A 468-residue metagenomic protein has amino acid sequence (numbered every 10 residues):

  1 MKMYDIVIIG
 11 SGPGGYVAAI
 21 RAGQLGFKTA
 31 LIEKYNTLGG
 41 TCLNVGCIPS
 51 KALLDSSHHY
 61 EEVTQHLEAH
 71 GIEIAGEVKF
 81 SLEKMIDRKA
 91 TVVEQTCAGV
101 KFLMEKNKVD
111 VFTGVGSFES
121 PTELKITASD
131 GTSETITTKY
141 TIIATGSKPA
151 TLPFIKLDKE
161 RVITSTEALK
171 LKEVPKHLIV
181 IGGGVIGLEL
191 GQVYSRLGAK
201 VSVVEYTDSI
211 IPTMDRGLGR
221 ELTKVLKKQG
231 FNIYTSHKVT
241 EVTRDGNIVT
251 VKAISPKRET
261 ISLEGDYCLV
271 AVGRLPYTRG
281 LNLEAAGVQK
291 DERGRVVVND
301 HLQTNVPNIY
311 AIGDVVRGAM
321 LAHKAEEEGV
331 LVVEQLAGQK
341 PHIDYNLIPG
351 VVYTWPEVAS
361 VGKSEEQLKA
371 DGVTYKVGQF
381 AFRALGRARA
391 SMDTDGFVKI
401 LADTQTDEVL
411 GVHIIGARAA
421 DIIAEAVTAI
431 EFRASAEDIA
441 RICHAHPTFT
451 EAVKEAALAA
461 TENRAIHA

Functional and structural regions predicted by a protein language model:
M1-G12, V174-G184: Beta1/beta-strand and adjacent pyrophosphate-binding region of the FAD-binding site in flavoprotein oxidoreductases
K2-Y4, I20-F27, E33-V174, T207-I211 (+7 more regions): Glycine-rich flavin
V7-I9, G116, T135-G146, V180-I181 (+2 more regions): Short hydrophobic core segments
I9-G14, A18-Y35, I48, L53-H59 (+3 more regions): Flexible, glycine-rich terminal cap/loop adjacent to redox cofactors in electron-transfer oxidoreductases
G10-G15, G146, G182-G187, G273 (+3 more regions): Conserved phosphate-binding and hydrolysis motifs of nucleotide-dependent enzymes
C47, I143-K200, V204, N232 (+3 more regions): Glycine-rich dinucleotide-binding loop and its adjacent helix/turn
A75, D110-T113, S117-G131, I136 (+4 more regions): A Rossmann-like FAD-binding core segment of flavoenzymes
I155-V174, S262-L336: FAD-site-proximal beta/loop scaffold in flavoenzymes
